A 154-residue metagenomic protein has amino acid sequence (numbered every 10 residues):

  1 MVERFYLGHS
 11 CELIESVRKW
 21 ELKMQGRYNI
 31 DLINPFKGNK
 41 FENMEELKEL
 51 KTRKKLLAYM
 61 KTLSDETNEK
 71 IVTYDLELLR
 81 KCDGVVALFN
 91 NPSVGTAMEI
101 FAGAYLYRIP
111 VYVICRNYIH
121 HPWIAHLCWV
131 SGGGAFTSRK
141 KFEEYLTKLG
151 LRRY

Functional and structural regions predicted by a protein language model:
M1-Y154: Conserved catalytic or regulatory cores that recognize and/or transform ribose-phosphate-containing ligands
